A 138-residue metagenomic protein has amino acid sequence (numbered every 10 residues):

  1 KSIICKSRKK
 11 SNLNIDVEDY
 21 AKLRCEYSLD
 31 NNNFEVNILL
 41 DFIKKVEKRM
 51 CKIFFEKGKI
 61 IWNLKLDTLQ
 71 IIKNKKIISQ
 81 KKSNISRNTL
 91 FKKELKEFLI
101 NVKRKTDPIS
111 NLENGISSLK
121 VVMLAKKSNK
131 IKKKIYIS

Functional and structural regions predicted by a protein language model:
K1-E35, F42-V46, E113-S117: Rossmann-like dinucleotide-binding domain that binds NAD(P)(H)
R8, L39-I43, F54-E56, S138: Glycine-rich Rossmann NAD(P)(H)-binding loop
S28-L29, I100-S138: C-terminal helix-rich "cap/oligomerization" subdomain common to oxidoreductases
F34-I38, R49, I78, I135: Short beta-strand segments
C51-I53, D67-K76: Short polybasic amphipathic segments
G58-N63: Broad, structure-driven detector of short, well-ordered beta-strand segments within folded domains
S83-K96, S110: Active-site loop of classical SDR/Rossmann-like NAD(P)-dependent oxidoreductases, centered on the catalytic Tyr-X3-Lys
